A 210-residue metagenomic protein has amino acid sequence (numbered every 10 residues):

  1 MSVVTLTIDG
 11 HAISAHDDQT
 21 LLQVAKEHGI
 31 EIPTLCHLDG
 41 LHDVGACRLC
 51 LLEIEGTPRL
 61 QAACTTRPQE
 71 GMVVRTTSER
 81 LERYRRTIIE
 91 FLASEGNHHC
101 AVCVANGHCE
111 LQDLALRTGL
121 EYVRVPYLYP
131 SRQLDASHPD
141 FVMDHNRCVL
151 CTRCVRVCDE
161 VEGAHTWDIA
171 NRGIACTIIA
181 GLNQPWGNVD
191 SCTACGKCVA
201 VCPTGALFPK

Functional and structural regions predicted by a protein language model:
M1-D9: Eukaryote-biased recognition of intrinsically disordered, low-complexity regulatory segments
L6, L52, L207: ABC nucleotide-binding domain "signature motif"
D9-H11, M143-D144: Extended, non-catalytic structural segments that build the interaction scaffolds of large macromolecular assemblies
I13-E70, E79-R80: N-terminal cofactor/phosphate-binding cores enriched in small/glycine residues, especially glycine-rich loops such as
R48, T57-S191, A200-K210: Fe-S ferredoxin-like electron-transfer domains and their immediately adjacent linker/connector regions across
